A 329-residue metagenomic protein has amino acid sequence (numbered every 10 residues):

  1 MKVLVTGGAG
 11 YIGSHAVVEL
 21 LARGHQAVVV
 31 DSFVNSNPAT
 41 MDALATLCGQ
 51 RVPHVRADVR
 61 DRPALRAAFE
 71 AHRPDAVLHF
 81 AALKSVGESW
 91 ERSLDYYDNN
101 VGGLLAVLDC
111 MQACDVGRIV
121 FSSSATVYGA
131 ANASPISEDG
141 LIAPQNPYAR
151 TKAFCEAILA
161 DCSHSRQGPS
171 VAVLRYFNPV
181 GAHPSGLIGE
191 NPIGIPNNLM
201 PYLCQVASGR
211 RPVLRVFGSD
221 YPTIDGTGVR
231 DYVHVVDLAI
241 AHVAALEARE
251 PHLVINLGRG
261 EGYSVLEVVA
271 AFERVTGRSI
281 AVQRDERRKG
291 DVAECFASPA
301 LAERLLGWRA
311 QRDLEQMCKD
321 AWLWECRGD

Functional and structural regions predicted by a protein language model:
M1-A182: N-terminal Rossmann-like NAD(P)+-binding domain of SDR-like oxidoreductases, especially those catalyzing
C48-Q50, P179-P184, C204-I224, V275-Q283: A short C-terminal helix-loop "cap" of Rossmann-like NAD(P)-dependent dehydrogenase/epimerase domains
R60, E91, N99-G102, N146 (+7 more regions): Residue-level signal for the nucleotide or nucleotide-sugar donor/cofactor binding architecture
A153, Q167-P169, G181-P201, R210-P212 (+5 more regions): Glycine/proline-rich active-site loop of Rossmann-fold NAD(P)-dependent oxidoreductases
S219, H252-I255, Y263-A270, G277-E294: C-terminal "lid/loop" region of Rossmann-like NAD(P)-dependent oxidoreductases
V235, D285-R309, D320: Conserved C-terminal active-site "lid" loop/helix of NAD(P)H-dependent oxidoreductases that clamps the redox cofactor
L238, H242, L257, V268 (+2 more regions): Non-catalytic, hydrophobic alpha-helical segments
L314-D329: Amphipathic terminal alpha-helices
